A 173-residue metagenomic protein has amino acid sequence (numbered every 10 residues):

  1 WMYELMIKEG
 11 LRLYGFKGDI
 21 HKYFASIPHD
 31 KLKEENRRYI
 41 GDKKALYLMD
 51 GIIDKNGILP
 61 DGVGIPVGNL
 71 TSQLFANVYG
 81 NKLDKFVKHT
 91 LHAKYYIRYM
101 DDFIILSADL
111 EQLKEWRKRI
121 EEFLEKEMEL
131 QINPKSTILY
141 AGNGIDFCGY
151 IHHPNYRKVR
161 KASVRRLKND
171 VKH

Functional and structural regions predicted by a protein language model:
W1-M100, I104-E122, K135-G142: Conserved polymerase palm-domain catalytic core
K55, P60-D61, E111-E115, I132-H173: Right-hand nucleic-acid polymerase module
